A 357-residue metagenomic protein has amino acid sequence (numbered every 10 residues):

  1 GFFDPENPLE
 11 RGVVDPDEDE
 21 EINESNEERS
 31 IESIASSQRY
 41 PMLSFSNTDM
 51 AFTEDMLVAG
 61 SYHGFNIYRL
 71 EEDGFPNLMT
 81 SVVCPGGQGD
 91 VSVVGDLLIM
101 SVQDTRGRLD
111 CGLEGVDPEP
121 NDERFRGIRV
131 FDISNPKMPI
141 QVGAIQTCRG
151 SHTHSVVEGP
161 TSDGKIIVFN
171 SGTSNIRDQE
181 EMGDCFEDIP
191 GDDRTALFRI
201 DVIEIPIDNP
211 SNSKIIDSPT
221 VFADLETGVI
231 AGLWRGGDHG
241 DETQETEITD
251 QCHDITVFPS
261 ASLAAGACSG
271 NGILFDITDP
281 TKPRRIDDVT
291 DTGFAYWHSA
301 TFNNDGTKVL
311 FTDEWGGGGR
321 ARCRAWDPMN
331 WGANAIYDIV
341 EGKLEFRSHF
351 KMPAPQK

Functional and structural regions predicted by a protein language model:
G1-K357: Feature marking well-ordered beta-strand scaffolds used for ligand recognition
